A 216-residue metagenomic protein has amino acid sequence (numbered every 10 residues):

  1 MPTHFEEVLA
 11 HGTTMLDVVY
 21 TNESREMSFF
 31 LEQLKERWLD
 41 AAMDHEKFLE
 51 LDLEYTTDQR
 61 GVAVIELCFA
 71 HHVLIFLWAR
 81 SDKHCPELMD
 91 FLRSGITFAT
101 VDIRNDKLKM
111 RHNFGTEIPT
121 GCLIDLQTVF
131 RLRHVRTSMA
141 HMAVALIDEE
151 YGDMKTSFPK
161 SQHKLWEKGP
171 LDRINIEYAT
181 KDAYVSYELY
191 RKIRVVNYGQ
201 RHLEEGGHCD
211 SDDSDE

Functional and structural regions predicted by a protein language model:
M1-L49, S81, L126, R191 (+1 more regions): N-terminal accessory regions of nucleic-acid-interacting proteins
V19-E32, H45-F48, Y55-K192: Conserved DEDDh/DEDDy metal-dependent 3′-5′ exonuclease domain
